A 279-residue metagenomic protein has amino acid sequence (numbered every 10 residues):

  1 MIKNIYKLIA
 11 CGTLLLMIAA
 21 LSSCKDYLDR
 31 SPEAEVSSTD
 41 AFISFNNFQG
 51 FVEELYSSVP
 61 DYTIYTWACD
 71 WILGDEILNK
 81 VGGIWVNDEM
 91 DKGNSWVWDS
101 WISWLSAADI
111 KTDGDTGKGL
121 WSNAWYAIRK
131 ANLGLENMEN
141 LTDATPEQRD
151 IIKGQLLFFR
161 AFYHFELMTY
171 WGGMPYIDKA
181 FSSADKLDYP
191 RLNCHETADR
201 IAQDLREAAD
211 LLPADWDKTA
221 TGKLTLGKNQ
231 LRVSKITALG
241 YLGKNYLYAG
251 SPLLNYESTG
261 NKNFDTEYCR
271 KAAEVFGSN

Functional and structural regions predicted by a protein language model:
M1-E33: Bacterial Sec-dependent N-terminal signal peptides
C24-N79, T266-C269: Membrane-proximal, proline-rich intrinsically disordered regions
F45, Q49, S57-T63, E89-W171 (+2 more regions): Conserved, well-structured interaction surfaces
M168-T169, P175, W216, Y248-E257: Short coil/turn linking the two alpha-helices of tandem helical-hairpin repeats
D178-F181, R191-C194, G240, P252-A272: Acidic, serine/threonine/proline-rich low-complexity intrinsically disordered regions
Y248-G250, A273-N279: Polar, glycine-rich mid-to-C-terminal structural blocks that act as macromolecule-binding/assembly scaffolds
